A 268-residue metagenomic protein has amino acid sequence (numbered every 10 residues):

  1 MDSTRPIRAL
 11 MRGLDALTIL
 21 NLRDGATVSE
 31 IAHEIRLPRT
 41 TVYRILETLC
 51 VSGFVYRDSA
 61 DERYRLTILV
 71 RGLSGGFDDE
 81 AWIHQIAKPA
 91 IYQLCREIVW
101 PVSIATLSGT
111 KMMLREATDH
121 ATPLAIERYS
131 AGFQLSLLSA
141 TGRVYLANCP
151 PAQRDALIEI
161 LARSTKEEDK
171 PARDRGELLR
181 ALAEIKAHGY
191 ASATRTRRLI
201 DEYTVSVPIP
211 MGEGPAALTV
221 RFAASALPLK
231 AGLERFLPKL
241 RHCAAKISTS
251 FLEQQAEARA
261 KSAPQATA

Functional and structural regions predicted by a protein language model:
M1-H84, Y92, A245, T249-E253: N-terminal helix-turn-helix
I19, I86-E97, P101-S103, E184 (+3 more regions): Amphipathic alpha-helical regulatory segments at dimerization interfaces that relay allosteric signals between sensory
R65-L161: Amphipathic alpha-helical effector-binding/dimerization core of metabolite-sensing transcriptional regulators
S136-G142, L237-E253: Short, solvent-exposed cationic patches
S164, E168-K170: Acidic, glycine-rich loop-and-strand cores that form catalytic or ligand-binding grooves in diverse globular domains
K170-K246: Extended hydrophobic
E253-A268: Short, highly charged C-terminal tails/helix-capping segments
